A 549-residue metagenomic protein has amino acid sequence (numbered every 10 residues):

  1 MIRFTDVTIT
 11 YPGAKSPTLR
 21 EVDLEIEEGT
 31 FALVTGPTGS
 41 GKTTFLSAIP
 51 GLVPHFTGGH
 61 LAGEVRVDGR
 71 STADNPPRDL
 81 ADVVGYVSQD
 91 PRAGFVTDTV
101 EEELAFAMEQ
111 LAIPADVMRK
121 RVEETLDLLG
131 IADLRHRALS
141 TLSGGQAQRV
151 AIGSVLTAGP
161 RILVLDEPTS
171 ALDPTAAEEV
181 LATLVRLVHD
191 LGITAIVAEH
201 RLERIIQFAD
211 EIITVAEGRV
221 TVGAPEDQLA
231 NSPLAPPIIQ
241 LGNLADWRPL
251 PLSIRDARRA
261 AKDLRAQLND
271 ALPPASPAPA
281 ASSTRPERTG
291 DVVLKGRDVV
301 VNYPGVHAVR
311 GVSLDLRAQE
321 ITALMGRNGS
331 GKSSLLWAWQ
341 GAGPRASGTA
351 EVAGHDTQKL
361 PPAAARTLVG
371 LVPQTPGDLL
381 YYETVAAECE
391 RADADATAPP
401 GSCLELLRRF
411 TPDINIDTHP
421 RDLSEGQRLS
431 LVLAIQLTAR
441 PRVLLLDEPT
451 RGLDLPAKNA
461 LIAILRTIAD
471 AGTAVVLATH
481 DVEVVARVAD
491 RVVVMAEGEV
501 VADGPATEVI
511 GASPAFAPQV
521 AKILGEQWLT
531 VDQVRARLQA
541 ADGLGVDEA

Functional and structural regions predicted by a protein language model:
G58-R70, G348-D356, A365: Conserved ABC transporter NBD signature motif
V117-L134, A398-N415: Conserved ABC ATPase "signature" region
V155-L156, L437: ABC ATPase C-loop
L163-D166, L444-D447: Catalytic Walker B motif of ABC-type/P-loop ATPase nucleotide-binding domains
E199-H200, T479-H480: H-loop/switch region of ABC-family ATPase nucleotide-binding domains
I205-Q207, V485-R487: A short, surface-exposed alpha-helical micro-motif characterized by mixed small hydrophobic and charged/polar residues
E217-G218, G498: Conserved ABC ATPase "signature" C-loop
E226-R288, F516-A549: ABC ATPase nucleotide-binding domains
